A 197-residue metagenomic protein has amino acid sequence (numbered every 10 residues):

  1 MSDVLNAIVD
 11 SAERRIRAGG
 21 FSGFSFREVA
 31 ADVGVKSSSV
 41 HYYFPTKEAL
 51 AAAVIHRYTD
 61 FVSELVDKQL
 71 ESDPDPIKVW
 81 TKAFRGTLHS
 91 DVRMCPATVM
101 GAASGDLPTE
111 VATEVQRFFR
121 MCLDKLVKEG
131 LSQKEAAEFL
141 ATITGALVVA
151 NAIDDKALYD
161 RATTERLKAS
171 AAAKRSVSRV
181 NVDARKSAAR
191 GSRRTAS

Functional and structural regions predicted by a protein language model:
D3, A7, P45, A49 (+7 more regions): Residues at secondary-structure transition points
A7, S11-A49, A53: Helix-turn-helix
A7, V79-A83, V99, K134-T142 (+1 more regions): Amphipathic alpha-helical interaction segments
S11-A18, E64-K68, T142-V149: Solvent-exposed, amphipathic alpha-helical segments
K47, V54, Y58, V62 (+4 more regions): Hydrophobic/aromatic residues within well-ordered alpha-helical segments
A53, E64-P96, F139: Hydrophobic alpha-helical connector segments
L88-V111, V115-Q116: Amphipathic alpha-helical segments used for helix-helix packing
T109-Q116, R120, K128-K186, R190-S197: Hydrophobic/aromatic-rich alpha-helical bundle segments in the mid-to-C-terminal region
